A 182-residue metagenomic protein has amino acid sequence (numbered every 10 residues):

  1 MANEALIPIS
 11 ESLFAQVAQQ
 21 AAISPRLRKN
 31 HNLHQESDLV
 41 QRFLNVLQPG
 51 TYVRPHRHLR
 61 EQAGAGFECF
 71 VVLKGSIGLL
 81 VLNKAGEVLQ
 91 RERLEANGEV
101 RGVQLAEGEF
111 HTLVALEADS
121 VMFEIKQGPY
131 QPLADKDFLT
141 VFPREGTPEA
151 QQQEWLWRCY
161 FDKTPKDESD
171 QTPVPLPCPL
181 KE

Functional and structural regions predicted by a protein language model:
M1-L44, E92-E95, R158-E182: A short, N-terminal "cap"/entry segment at the start of jelly-roll beta-barrel domains of the cupin/DSBH fold
R26-L27, N45-G64, A96: Conserved short histidine dyad/triad with adjacent acidic residue
F43, T51-R54, G75-V81: Short beta-strand segments in beta-sandwich/barrel cores
F43-N45, Q62-A63, F67-V72, V103 (+1 more regions): His/acidic/aromatic-lined binding-pocket segments of jelly-roll/cupin-type domains and related regulatory beta-sandwich
P55, L79-V81, V103-L105, H111-L116 (+1 more regions): Short beta-strand His + acidic residue motifs that chelate non-heme Fe in jelly-roll/DSBH and cupin folds
G66-K84: Glycine- and acidic-residue-biased ligand/ion/polar-headgroup-sensing regions
N83-H111: Short acidic-glycine-tyrosine-enriched beta hairpin
E87, T112-E182: Double-stranded beta-helix
